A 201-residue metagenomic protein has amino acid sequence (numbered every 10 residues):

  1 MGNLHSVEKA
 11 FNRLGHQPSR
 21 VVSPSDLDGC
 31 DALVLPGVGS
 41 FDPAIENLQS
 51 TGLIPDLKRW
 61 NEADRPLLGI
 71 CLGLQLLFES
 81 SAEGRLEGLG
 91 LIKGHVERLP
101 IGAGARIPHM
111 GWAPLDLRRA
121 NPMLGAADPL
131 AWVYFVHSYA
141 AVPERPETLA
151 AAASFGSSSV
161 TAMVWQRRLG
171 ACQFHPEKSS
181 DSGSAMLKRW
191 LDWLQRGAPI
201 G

Functional and structural regions predicted by a protein language model:
M1-P66, L72, H95-P100, S182-G201: N-terminal beta1-alpha1 cap of cysteine-dependent amidohydrolase-like domains
D26-L27, A126-A127, V164: Short, flexible hinge/linker loops that cap or flank conserved catalytic cores
L68, Y134, G170-C172: Hydrophobic/aromatic beta-strand patches that form the interior of the parallel beta-sheet core in alpha/beta enzyme
C71, H137, H175: Histidine-centered divalent metal-coordination motifs
C71-L77: Glycine-rich nucleophile elbow surrounding the catalytic serine of serine-hydrolase chemistry
E79-S157: Pocket-forming structural segment of enzyme catalytic cores
A141-G201: C-terminal and late-domain segments of enzyme folds
